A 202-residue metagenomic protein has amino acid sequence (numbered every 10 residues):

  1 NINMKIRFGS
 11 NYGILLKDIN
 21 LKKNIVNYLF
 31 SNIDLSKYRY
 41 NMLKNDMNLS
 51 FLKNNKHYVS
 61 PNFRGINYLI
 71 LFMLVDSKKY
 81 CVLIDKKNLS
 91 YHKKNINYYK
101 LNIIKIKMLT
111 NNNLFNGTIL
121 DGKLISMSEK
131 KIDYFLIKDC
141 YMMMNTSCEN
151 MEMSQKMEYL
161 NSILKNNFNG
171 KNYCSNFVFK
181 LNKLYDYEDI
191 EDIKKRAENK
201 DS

Functional and structural regions predicted by a protein language model:
N1-F115, D121-L124, S175-E188: Active-site-proximal "nucleotidyltransferase
N1-F8, K107-S202: Catalytic nucleotidyltransferase
